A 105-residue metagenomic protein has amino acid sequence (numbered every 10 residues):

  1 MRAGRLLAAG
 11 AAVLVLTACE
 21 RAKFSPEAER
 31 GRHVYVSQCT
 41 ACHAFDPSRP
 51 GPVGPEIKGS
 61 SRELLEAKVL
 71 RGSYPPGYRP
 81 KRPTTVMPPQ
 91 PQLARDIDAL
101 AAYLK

Functional and structural regions predicted by a protein language model:
M1-C19: Sec-dependent bacterial lipoprotein signal peptides
V13, H33-V36, K81: Processing junctions and N-termini across compartments
L16-V34, P50-V53: Electrostatic cytochrome c docking/interface patches
R21-A22, C42, K58-G59: Short low-complexity stretches enriched in small and charged residues
F24-F45, L64-A67, R71: Sequence/structural segment immediately N-terminal to covalent heme-attachment motifs in c-type and related
P47-P50, G77: Short amphipathic alpha-helical interaction/hinge segments
E56-K105: Extracytoplasmic electron-transfer domains, predominantly the class I c-type cytochrome c fold
